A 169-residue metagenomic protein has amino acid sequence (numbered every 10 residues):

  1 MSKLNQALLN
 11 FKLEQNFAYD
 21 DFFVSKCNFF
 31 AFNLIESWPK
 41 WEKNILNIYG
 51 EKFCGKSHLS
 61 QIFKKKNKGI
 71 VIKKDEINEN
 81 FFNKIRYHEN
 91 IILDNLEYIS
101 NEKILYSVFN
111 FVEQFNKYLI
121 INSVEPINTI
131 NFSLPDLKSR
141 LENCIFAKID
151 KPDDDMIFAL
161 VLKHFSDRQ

Functional and structural regions predicted by a protein language model:
M1-S37, E42: A short, basic N-terminal segment
E42-S60: Walker A/P-loop nucleotide-binding motif
K64-D75: Post-Walker A helix-loop "phosphate-sensing" segment adjacent to the P-loop in P-loop NTPases
K84-V108, F115-V124: Conserved P-loop NTPase "ATPase switch" module shared by AAA+ and STAND
I127-E142: Short regulatory helix/loop adjacent to the ATP-binding pocket of P-loop NTPases
N128-T129, C144-M156: Conserved AAA+ ATPase "SRH/arginine-finger" region at the nucleotide-binding site
K138, D154-L162: An amphipathic alpha-helix signature
C144, A159-Q169: Conserved AAA+ ATPase "sensor/coupling" helix adjacent to the nucleotide-binding pocket
